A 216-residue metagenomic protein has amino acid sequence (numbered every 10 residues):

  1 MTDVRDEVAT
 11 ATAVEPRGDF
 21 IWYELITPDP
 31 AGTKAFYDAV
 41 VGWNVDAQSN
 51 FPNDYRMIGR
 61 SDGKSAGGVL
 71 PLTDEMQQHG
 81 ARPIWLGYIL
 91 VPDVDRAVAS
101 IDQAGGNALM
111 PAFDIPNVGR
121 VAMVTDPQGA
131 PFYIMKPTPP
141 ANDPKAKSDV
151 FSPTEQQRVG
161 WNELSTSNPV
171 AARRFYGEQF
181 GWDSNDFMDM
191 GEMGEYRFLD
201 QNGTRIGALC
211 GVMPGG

Functional and structural regions predicted by a protein language model:
M1-P16, V98, D102-E155, G160 (+2 more regions): Vicinal oxygen chelate
T2, V14-K64, Q103, P111-G119 (+2 more regions): Core segments of cupin and vicinal oxygen chelate
E7-T10, I26, T73-Q78, P214: ER-lumen resident redox/N-glycosylation machinery signature
F20-L25, W43, A66-V69, R82-V91 (+4 more regions): Short, structured motif recognition centered on aromatic/hydrophobic residues
T33, D93-S100: Short amphipathic alpha-helices within nucleic acid-binding modules
S49, S61, V69-Q78, V212: Conserved donor-binding loop and adjoining core beta-sheet/short helix segment in diverse acyl/aminoacyl transferases
L72, L90-V94, P127, P137: Beta-hairpin (beta-strand-turn-beta-strand) motif
Q77-H79, F151-S152: Short secondary-structure boundary/capping segments
